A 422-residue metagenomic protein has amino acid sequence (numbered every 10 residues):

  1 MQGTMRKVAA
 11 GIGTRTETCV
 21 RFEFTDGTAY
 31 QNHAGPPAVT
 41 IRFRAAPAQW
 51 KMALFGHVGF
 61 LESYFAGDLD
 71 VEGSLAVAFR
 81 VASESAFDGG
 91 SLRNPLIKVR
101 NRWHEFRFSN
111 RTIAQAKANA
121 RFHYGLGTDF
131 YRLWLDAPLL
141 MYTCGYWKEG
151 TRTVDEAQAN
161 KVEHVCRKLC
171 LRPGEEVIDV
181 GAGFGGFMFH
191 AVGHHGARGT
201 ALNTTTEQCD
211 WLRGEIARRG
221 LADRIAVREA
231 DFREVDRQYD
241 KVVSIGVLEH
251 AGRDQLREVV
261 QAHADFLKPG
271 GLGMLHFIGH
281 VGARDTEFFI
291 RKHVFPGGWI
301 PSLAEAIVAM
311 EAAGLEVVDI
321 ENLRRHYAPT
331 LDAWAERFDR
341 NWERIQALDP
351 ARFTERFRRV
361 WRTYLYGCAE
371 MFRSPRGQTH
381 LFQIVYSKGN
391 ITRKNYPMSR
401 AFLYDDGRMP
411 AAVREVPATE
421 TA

Functional and structural regions predicted by a protein language model:
M1-Q158, H164: Feature captures hydrophobic
P173-G181: Conserved class I S-adenosyl-L-methionine
F184-H195: Conserved SAM-binding loop of SAM-dependent methyltransferases across substrates and taxa, primarily the Class I
G193-R233: Class I SAM-dependent methyltransferase SAM/SAH-binding core
R233-V242: A short acidic, Gly/Pro-enriched loop at the edge of an enzyme's catalytic core that lines a small-molecule cofactor
R257-P269: A short glycine-rich, Lys/Arg-flanked "PGG" loop and its adjoining helix->strand segment in the class I
G270-I278: Conserved beta-strand signature within the Rossmann-like core of class I S-adenosyl-L-methionine
I278-K394: Substrate-binding/catalytic lobe of Class I Rossmann-like enzymes that use SAM or dcSAM, i.e., the mid-to-C-terminal
